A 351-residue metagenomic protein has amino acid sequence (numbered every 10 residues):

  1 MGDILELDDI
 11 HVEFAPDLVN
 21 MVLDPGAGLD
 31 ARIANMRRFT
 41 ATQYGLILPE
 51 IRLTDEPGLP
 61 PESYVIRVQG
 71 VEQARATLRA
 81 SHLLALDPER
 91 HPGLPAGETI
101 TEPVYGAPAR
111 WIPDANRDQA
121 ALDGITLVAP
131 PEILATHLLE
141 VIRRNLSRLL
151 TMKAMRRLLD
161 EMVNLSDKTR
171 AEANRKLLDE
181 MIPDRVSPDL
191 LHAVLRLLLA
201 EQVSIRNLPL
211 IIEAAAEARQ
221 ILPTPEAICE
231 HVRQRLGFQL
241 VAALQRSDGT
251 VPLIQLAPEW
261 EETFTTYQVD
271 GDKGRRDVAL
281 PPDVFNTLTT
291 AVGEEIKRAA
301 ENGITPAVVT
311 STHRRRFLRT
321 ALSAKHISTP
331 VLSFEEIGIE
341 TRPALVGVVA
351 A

Functional and structural regions predicted by a protein language model:
M1-A351: Membrane-embedded alpha-helical signal segments
